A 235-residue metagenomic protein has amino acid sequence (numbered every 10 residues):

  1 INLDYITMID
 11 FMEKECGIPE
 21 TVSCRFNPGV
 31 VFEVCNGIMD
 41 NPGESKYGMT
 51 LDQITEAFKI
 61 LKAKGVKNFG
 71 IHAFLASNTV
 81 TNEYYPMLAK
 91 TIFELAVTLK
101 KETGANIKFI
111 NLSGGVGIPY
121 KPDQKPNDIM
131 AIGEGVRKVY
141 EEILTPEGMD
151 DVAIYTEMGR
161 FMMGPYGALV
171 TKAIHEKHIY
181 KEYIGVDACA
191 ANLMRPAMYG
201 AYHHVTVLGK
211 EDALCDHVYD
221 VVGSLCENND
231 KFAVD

Functional and structural regions predicted by a protein language model:
I1-F109, I118: Active-site-proximal beta-alpha core segment in soluble small-molecule metabolic enzymes
T7, M49-D52, E56, E83 (+7 more regions): Conserved active-site and cofactor/substrate-binding residues in soluble primary-metabolism enzymes
E15-G17, G37-M39, G65, T103 (+4 more regions): Solvent-exposed alpha-helices and their adjacent loops that cap or buttress functional pockets in soluble metabolic
C24, I71, L112, E157 (+1 more regions): Conserved, mostly hydrophobic/aromatic
V30-V34, K108-Q124, Y155-Y166, L193-M194 (+1 more regions): Flexible glycine/acidic-rich beta-alpha junction loops that bind and position SAM and/or redox cofactors in anaerobic
T81-L88, P119-I132, M163-H175, V234-D235: Short glycine/threonine-rich loop-to-helix capping motif typified by GTGT followed within a few residues by an Asp-Pro
P86-E147, D151-Y155: Acidic, glycine-rich loop-and-beta core segments that form the ion-binding/anion-interacting portion of active sites
M149-D235: Charged (often Lys/Glu-rich) extended helix/loop segments that serve as interaction or gating elements
